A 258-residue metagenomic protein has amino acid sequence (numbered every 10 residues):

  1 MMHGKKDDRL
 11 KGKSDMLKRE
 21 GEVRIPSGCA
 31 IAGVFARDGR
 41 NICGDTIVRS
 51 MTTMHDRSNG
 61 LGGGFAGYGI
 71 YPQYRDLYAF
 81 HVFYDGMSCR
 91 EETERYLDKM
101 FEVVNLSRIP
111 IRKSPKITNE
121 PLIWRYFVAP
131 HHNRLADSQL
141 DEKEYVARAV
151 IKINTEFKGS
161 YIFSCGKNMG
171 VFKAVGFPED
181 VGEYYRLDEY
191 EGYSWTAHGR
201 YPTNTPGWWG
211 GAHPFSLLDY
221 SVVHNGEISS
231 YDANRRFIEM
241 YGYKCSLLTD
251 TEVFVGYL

Functional and structural regions predicted by a protein language model:
M2-L258: Conserved short alpha-helical segments that host acidic/polar catalytic motifs at enzyme active sites
